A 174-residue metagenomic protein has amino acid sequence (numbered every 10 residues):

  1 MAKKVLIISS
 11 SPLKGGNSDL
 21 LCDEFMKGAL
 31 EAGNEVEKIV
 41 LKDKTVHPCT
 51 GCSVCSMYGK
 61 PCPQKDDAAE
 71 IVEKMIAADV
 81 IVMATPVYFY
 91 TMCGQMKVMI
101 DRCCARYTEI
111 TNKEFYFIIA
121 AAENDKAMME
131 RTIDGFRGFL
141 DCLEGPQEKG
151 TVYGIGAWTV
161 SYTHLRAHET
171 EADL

Functional and structural regions predicted by a protein language model:
K3-A32: N-terminal beta1-alpha1 ligand-phosphate binding loop
S9, V40, V152-Y153: Residue-level recognition of beta-strand->loop/alpha-helix junctions
E35-K44: A short beta-strand-loop structural module common to alpha/beta enzyme folds
T45-A69: Cysteine-cluster motifs in flexible loop/terminal segments that predominantly coordinate metals
P63-L143: Helix-loop-strand module that forms the ligand-binding subsite of alpha/beta enzymes
D141-G154: A charged, well-structured terminal subsegment
T163-T170: Conserved small/polar residues in nucleotide/adenosyl-binding loops
